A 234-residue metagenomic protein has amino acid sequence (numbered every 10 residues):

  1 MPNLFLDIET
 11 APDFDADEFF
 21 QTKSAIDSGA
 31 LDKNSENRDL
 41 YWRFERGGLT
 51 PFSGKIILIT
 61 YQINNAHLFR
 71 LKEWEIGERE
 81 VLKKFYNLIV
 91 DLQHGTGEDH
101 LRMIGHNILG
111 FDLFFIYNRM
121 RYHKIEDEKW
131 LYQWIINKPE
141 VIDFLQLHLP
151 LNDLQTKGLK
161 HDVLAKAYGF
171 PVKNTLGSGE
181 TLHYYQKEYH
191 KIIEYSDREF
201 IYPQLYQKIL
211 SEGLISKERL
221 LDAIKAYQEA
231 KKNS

Functional and structural regions predicted by a protein language model:
M1-N118, L182: Conserved non-catalytic scaffold segment of RNase H-like nuclease domains
P2, G54-I57, Y61-H67, G95-A223 (+1 more regions): Metal-dependent phosphoesterase core characteristic of DEDDh/y 3'-5' exonuclease domains
